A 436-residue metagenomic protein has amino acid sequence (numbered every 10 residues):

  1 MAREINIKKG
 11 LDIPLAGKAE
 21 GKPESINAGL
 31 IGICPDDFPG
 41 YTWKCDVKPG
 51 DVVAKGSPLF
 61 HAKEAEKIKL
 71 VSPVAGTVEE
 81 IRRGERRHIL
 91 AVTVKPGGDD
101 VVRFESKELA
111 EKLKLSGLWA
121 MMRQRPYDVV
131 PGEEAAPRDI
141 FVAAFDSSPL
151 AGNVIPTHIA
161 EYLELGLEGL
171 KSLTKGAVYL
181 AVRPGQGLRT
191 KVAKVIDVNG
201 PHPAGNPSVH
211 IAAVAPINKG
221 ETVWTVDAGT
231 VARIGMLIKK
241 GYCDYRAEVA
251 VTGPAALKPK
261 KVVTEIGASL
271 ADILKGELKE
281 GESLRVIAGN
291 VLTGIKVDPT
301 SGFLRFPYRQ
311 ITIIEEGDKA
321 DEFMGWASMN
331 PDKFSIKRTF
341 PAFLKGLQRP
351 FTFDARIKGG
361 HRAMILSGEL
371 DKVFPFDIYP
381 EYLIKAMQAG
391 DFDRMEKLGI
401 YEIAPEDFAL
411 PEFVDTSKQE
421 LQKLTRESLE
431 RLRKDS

Functional and structural regions predicted by a protein language model:
M1-D46, H61, V195-V198: N-terminal, Lys/Arg-enriched amphipathic/low-complexity engagement segments that precede the first folded domain
I31-P35, C45, A62, L70-S72 (+2 more regions): Generic detection of short hydrophobic beta-strand segments and adjacent strand-loop junctions
C34-F38, G50, A62-E64, I81 (+2 more regions): Acidic/polar N-terminal loop/beta-strand segments that form early-domain functional surfaces
D37-W43, V53-G56, A65-E80: Generic structural motif
Y41-K48, D371, T416: A short N-terminal beta->alpha junction/helix N-cap motif
K44, S57, G152-I155: Short, glycine/acidic-enriched capping/hinge loops at junctions between secondary-structure elements
I68, I81-S436: Buried, small/hydrophobic-residue-enriched core segments of structured protein domains
